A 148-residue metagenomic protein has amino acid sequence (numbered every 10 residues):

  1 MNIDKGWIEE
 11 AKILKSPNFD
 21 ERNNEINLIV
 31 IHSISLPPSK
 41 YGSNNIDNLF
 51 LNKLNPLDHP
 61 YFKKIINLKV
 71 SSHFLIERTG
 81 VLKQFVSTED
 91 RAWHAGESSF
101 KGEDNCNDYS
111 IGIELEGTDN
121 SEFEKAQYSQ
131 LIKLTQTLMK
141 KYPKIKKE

Functional and structural regions predicted by a protein language model:
M1-R22, L28, S33-K144: Active-site-adjacent loop/helix surface patches within enzyme catalytic domains that shape the substrate-binding cleft
